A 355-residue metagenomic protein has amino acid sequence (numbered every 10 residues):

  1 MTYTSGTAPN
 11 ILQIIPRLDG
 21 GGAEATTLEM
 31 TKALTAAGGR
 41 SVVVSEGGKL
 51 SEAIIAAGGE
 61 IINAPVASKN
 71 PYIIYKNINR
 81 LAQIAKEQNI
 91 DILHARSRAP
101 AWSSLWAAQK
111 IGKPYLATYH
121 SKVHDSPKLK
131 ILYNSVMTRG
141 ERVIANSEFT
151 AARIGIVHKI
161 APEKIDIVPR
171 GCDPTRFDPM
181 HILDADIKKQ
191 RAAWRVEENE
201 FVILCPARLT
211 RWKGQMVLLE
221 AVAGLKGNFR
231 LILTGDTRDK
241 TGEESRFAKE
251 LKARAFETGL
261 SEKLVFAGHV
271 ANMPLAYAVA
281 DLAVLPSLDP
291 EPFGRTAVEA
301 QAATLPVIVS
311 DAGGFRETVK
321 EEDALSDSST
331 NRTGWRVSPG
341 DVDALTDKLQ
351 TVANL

Functional and structural regions predicted by a protein language model:
E24-E29, F201, R208-G224, D343: A conserved mid-protein helix/loop that constitutes part of the nucleotide-sugar donor-binding site
R40, E197-F201, Q215-V265: A conserved nucleotide-sugar
V43, P306-V309, R316-K320, S326-S328: Short hydrophobic beta-strand element within catalytic cores of glycosyltransferases and related nucleotide-activated
A85, H269-V270, A276-A280, R295: Short alpha-helical donor nucleotide-sugar binding micro-motif in glycosyltransferases
A95-A101, Y119: Short His-centered aromatic/hydrophobic patch
Q109, Y115-A145, A152: A conserved, positively charged/aromatic
G140-I167, C172-F177: A short, active-site helix/loop in glycosyltransferases that binds the activated sugar's phosphate group
K320-V342, T351-L355: Conserved acidic donor-binding segment of nucleotide-sugar-dependent glycosyltransferases
